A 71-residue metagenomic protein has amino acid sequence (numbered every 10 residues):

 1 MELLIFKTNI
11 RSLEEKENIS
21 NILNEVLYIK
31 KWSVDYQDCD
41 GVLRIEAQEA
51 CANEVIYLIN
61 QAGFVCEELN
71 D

Functional and structural regions predicted by a protein language model:
M1-L3, D71: Absolute protein N-terminus
I5-E15: Short, surface-exposed ligand-recognition loops at beta-strand->loop->(often short) alpha-helix junctions that present
T8-I10, R44-E49: Short beta-strand-to-loop capping motifs
K16-N18, I22-L23: Short amphipathic alpha-helical segments
L23, I29-D35: Short acidic amphipathic segments
Y36-D40: Short Gly/Ser/Thr- and Asp/Glu-enriched loop/turn motifs at secondary-structure junctions
E46-D71: C-terminal structural segments of small proteins and small subunits
